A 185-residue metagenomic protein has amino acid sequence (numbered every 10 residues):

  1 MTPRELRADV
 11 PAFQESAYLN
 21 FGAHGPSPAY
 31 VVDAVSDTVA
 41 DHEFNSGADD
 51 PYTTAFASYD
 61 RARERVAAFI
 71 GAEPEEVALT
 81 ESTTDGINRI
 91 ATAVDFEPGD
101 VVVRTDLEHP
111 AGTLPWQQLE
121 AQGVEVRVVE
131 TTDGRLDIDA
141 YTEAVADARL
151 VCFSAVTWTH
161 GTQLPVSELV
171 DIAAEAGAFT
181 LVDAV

Functional and structural regions predicted by a protein language model:
M1-V185: Pyridoxal 5′-phosphate
